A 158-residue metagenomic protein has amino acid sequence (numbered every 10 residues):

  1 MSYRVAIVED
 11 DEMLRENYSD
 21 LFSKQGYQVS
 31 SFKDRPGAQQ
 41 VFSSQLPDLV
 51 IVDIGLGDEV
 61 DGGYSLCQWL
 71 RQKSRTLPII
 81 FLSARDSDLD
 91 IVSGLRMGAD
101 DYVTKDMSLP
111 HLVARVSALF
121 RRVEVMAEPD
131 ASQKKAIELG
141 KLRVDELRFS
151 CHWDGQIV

Functional and structural regions predicted by a protein language model:
S2, L46-D48, S74-P78: His-Asp phosphorelay/catalytic-motif detector in bacterial-type signaling
V8-E9, F32, V50, V103: Conserved sequence signature across two-component system core domains
D11-P36: Two-component/phosphorelay signaling modules centered on CheY-like receiver
S31-L49: Acidic, metal-coordinating helix/loop segments flanking the phosphotransfer/catalytic sites of two-component signaling
Q40, D61-R75: Short amphipathic alpha-helix used as the core "switch/output" element in two-component signaling
D53-G55, S83: Active-site residues of response regulator receiver
Q72-E138: Basic, amphipathic DNA-recognition helix from helix-turn-helix-like DNA-binding domains
I137-V158: A structural micro-motif at secondary-structure boundaries
